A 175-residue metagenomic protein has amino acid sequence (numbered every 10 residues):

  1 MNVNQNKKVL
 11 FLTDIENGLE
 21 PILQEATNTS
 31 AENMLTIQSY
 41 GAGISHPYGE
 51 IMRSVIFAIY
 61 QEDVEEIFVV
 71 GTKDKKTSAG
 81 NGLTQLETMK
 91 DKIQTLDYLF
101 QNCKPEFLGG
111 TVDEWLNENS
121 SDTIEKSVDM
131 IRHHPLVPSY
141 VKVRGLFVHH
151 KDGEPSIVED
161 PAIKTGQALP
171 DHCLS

Functional and structural regions predicted by a protein language model:
M1-K7, A42-E50, S78-S175: Divalent-metal-activated hydrolytic enzyme cores
M1-M52: Short, conserved "active-site rim" segments that organize catalytic pockets and cofactor/ligand binding
L12-D14, Q38, V69-T72, L146-H149: Short beta-strand segments
T29, Q61-E62, H134-P138: Alpha-helix C-cap/termination motif
Y60-N81: Ordered, amphipathic secondary-structure segments that act as subunit-interaction surfaces in large macromolecular
